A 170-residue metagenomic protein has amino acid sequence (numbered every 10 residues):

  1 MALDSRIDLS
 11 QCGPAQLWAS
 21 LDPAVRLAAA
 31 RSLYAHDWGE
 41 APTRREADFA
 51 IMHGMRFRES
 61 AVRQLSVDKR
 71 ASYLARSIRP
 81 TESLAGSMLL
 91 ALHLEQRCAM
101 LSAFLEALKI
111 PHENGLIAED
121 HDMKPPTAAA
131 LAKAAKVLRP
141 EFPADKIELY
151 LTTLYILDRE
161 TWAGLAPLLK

Functional and structural regions predicted by a protein language model:
M1-A2, K170: Initiator methionine at the very start of the polypeptide chain
A2-G39: Charged, amphipathic alpha-helical stretches
R31-R159: Acidic, low-complexity, intrinsically disordered interaction modules
G164-K170: Short, charged, intrinsically disordered terminal tails
